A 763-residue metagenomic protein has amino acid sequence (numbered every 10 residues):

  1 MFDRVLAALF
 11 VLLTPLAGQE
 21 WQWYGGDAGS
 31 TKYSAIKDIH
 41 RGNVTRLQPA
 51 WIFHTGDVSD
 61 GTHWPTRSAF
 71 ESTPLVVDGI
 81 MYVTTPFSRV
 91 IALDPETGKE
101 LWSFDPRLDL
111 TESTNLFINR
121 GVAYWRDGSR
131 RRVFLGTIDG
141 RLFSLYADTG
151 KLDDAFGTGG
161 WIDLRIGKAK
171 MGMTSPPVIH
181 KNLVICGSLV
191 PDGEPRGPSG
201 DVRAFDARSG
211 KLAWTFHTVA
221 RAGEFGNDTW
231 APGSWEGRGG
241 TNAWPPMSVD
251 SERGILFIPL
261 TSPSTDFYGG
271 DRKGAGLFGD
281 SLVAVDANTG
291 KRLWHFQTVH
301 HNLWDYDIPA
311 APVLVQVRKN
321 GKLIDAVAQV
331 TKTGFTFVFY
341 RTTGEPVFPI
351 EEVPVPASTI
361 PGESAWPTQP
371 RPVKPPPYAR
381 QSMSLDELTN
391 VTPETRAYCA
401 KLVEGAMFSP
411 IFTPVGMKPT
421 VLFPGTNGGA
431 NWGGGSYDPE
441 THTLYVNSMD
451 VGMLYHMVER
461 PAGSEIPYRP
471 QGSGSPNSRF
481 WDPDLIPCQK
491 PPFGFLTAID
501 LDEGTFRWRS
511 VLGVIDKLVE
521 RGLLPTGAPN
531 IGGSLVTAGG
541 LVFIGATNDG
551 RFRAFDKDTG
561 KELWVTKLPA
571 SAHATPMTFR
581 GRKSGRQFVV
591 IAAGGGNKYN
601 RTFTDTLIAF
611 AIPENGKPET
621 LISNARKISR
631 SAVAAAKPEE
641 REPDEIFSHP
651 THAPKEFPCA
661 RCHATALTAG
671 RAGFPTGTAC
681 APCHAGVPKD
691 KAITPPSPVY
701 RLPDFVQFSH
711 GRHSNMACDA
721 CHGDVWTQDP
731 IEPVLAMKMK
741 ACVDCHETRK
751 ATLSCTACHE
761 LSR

Functional and structural regions predicted by a protein language model:
D3-P15: Bacterial N-terminal signal peptides
L16-V44, W366-A400, P618-K637: N-terminal pre-domain segments of enzymes
G18-D60, T73-V76, K99, T497 (+1 more regions): Mature N-terminal segment immediately following signal peptide/propeptide cleavage in secreted/periplasmic
Q19, T31-K37, S88, R131 (+16 more regions): Repetitive beta-architecture junctions, highlighting loop-to-beta-strand starts across blade-like repeats
W21-G25, R67-R89, T114-R141, A169-E194 (+12 more regions): Repeat-blade elements of multi-bladed beta-propeller folds
V44-V58, V90-E112, S129, L142-K168 (+11 more regions): Extracytoplasmic/lumenal domain signature
Q369-G452, F495: Long, low-complexity segments enriched in small/aliphatic residues
S629-R763: Short sequence/structural segments immediately N-terminal
